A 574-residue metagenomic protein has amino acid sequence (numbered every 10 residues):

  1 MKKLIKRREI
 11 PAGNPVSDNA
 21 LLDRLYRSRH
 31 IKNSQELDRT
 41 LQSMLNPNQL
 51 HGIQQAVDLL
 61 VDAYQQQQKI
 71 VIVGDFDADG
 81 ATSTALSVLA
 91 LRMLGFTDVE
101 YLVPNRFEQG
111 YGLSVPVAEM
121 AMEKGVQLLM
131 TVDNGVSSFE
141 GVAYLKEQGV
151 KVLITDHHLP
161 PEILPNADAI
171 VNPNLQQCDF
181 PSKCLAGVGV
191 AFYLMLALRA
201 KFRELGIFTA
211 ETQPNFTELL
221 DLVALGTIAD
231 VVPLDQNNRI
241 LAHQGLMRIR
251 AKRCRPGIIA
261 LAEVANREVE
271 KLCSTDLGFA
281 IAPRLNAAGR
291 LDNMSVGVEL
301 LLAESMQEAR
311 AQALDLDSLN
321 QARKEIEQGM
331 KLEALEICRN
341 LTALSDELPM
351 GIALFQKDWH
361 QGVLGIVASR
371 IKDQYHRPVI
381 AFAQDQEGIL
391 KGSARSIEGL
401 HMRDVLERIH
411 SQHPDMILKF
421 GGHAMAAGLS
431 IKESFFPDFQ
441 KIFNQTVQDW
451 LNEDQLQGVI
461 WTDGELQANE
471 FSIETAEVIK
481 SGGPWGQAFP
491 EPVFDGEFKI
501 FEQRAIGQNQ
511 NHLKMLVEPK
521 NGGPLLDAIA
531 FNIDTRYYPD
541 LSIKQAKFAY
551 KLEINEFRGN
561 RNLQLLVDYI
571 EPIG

Functional and structural regions predicted by a protein language model:
K2, R7-L128, Q148-G149, N166 (+2 more regions): Hydrophobic helix-and-loop "lid/oligomerization" segment in the mid-to-C-terminal part of catalytic domains
D62, Q66, E308-L314, S318-A353 (+2 more regions): Mid-to-C-terminal polyanion-binding domains and interfaces
S87, V117, G141-Y144, V190-A197 (+3 more regions): Alpha-helical scaffold elements adjacent to nucleotide-binding pockets in ATP/GTP-utilizing enzyme cores
E119-V188, F192-F208: Active-site cavity-forming subdomains of large catalytic enzyme subunits
S138-G141, G187-V190, L194, D221-A224 (+3 more regions): Internal, well-ordered alpha-helical segments in soluble enzyme and binding-protein domains
E140-Y144, V367-R370, E474, V478: A short acidic, amphipathic alpha-helical/loop segment
H157-H158, H360, H423, H512: Histidine-centered active-site/metal-ligand motif
G189, G365, S369, F548: Short alpha-helical basic/polar micro-motif
